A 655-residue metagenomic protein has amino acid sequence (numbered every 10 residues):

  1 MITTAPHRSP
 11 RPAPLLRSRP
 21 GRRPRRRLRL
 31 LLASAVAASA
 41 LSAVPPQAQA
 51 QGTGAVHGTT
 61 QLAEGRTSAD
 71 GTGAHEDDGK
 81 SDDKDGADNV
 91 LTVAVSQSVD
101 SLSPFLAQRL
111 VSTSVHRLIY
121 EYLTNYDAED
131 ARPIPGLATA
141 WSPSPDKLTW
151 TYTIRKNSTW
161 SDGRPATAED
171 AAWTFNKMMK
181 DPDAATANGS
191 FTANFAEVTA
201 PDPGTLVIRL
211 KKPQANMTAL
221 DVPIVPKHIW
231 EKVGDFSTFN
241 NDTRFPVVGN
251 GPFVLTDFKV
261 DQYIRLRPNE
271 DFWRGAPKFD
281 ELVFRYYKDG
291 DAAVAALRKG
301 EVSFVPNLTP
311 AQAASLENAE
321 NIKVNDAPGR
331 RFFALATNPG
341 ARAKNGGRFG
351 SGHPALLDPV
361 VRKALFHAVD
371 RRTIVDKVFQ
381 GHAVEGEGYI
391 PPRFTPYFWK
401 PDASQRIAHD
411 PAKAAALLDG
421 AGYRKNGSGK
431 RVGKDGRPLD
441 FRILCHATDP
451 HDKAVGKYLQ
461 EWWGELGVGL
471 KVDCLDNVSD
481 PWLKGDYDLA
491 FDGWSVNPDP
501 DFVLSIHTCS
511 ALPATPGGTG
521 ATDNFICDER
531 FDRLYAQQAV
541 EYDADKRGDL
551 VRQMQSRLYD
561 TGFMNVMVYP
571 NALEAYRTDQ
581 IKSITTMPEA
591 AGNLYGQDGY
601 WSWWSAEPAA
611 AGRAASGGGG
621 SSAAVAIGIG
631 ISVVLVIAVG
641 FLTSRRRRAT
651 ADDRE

Functional and structural regions predicted by a protein language model:
M1-A55, A626-R647: Secretory targeting and sorting signals
R29, K259, F333, F366-P401 (+3 more regions): Detector for C-terminal structural segments
D85-G86, T153, A187-V233: Surface-exposed binding/hinge segments that line and control ligand-binding clefts or catalytic entry sites
A94-P145, N176, V248: N-terminal lobe/hinge region of extracytoplasmic solute-binding protein
T139-A184, V207, A293-A296, P354-L356: Aromatic- and charge-enriched surface segment that lines or borders ligand/interaction sites
T167-T174, T205-R209, G251-P252, D280-E281 (+4 more regions): Alpha-helical secondary-structure segments
V222-P277, E281, P411-A412, A416 (+1 more regions): Gly/Pro-rich hinge or "lid" segments in bacterial periplasmic/extracellular proteins
N241, N269-L316, Q460, G469: Ligand-site clamp/hinge motif
